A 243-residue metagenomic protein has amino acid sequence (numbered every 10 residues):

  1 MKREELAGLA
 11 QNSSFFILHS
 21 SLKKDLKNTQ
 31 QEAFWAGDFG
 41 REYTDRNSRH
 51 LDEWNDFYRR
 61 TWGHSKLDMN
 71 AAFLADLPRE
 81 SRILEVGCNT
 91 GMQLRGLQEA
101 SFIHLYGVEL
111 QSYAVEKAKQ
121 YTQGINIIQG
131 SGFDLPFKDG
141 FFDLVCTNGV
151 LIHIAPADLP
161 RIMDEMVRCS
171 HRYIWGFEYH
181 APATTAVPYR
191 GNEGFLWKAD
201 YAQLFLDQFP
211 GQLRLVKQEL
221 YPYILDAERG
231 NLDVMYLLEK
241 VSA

Functional and structural regions predicted by a protein language model:
M1-E5, N12-K24: Short, basic, low-complexity termini and linkers enriched in Ser/Thr/Gly/Pro that act as targeting/leader peptides
R3-L9, E99, S242: Residue-level detector of intrinsically disordered, flexible termini and proteolytic processing junctions
I17, L22-P136, I154-R161, R172-A243: Class I (Rossmann-like) S-adenosyl-L-methionine-dependent methyltransferase catalytic domain, capturing the SAM-binding
C146: A conserved beta-strand element that flanks and buttresses the S-adenosyl-L-methionine
G149-H153: Short catalytic micro-motifs in class I SAM-dependent methyltransferases
M166: Class I S-adenosylmethionine-dependent transferase superfamily signal
